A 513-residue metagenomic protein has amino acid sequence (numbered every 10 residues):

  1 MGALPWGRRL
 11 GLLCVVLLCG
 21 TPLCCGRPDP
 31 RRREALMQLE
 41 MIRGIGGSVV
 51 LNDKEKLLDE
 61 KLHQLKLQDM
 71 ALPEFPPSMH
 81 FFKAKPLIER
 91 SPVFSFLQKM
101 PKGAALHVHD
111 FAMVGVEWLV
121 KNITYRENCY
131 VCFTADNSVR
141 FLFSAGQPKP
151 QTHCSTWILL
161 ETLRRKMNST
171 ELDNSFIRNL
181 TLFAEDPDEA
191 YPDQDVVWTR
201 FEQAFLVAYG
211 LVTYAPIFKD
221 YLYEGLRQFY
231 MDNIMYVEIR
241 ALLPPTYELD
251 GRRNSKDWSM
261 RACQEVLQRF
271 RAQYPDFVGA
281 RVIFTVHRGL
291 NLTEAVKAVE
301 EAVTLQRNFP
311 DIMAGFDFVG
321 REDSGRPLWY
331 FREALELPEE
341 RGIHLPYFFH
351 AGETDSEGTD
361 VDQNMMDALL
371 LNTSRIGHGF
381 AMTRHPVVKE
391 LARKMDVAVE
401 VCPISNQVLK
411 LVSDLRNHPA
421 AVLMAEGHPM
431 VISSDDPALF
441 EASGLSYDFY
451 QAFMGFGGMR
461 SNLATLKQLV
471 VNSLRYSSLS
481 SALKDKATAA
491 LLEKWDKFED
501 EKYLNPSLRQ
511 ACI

Functional and structural regions predicted by a protein language model:
G2-I513: Metal-cofactor-binding active-site regions of metalloenzymes
